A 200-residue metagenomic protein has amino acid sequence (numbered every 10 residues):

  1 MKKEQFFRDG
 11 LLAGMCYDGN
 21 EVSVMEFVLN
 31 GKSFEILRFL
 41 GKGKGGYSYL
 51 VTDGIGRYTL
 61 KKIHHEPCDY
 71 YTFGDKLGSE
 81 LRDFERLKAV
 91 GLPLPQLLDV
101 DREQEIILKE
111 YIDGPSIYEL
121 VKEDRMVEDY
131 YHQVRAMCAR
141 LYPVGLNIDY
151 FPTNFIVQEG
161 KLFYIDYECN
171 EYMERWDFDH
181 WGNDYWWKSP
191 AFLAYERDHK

Functional and structural regions predicted by a protein language model:
M1-E35: Juxta-kinase regulatory segment immediately upstream of eukaryotic protein kinase catalytic domains
S33-G78: ATP-binding glycine-rich loop module of kinase domains
Y58, P93, I107, F163-D166: Protein kinase-like catalytic core scaffold
T72-V90: The N-lobe alphaC helix and its flanking beta3-alphaC-beta4 segment of protein kinase-like domains, centered on
F73-G74, L92-Y131: Conserved structural core of kinase catalytic domains
Q133-R140: Conserved hydrophobic core/spine positions of the Hanks-type protein kinase catalytic domain
Y142-N147, Q158-K200: C-lobe/activation-segment region of protein kinase-like
Y150-F155: Hydrophobic residue at the +6 position relative to the catalytic HRD Asp in the kinase catalytic loop
